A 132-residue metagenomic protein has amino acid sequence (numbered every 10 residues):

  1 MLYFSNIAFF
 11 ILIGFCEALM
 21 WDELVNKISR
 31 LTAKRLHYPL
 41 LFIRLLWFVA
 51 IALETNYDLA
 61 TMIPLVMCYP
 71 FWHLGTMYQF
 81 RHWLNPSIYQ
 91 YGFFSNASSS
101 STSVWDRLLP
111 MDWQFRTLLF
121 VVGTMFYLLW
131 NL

Functional and structural regions predicted by a protein language model:
L2-L132: Catalytic phosphate/metal-binding cores of nucleic-acid and nucleotide-processing enzymes, i.e., regions that mediate
